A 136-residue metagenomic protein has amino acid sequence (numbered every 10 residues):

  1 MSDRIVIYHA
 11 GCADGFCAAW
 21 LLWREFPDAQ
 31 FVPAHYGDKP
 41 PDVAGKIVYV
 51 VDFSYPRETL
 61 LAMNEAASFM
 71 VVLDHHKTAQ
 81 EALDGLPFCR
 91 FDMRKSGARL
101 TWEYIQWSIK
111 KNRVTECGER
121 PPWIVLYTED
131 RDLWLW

Functional and structural regions predicted by a protein language model:
M1-W136: Replace "Mg2+/Mn2+-dependent" with "divalent metal-dependent
